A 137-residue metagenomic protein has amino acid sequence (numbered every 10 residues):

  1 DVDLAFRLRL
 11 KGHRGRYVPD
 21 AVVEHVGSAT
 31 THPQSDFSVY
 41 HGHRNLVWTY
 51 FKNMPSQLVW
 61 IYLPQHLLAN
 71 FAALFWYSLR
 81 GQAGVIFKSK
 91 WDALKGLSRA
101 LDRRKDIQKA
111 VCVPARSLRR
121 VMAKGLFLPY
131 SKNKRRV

Functional and structural regions predicted by a protein language model:
D3-R7, V23: Short active-site alpha-helical segment characteristic of glycosyltransferases and processive polysaccharide synthases
R14-D102: Active-site-adjacent helix/loop segment of glycosyltransferases that harbors family-specific signature motifs
W91-V137: Membrane-interface aromatic/basic loop that binds lipid-linked glycans or pyrophosphate carriers, typified by
